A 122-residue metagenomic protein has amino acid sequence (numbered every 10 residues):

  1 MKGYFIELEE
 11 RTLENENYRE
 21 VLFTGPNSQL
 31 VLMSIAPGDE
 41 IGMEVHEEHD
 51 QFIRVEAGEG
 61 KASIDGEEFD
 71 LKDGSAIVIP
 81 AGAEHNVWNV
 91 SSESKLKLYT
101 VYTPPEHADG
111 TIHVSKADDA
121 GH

Functional and structural regions predicted by a protein language model:
M1-N27, V114-H122: A short, N-terminal "cap"/entry segment at the start of jelly-roll beta-barrel domains of the cupin/DSBH fold
E16, V31-H46: Conserved short histidine dyad/triad with adjacent acidic residue
V21, L30-S34, F52, A76-V78 (+1 more regions): Conserved hydrophobic/aromatic beta-strand scaffold that supports enzyme active sites
S28, P37, E48, E67 (+1 more regions): A generic "binding-loop/recognition-motif" signal
E40-G42, K61, I77, A81-V87: Histidine-centered metal-chelating micro-motifs
D50-G60, D65: Glycine- and acidic-residue-biased ligand/ion/polar-headgroup-sensing regions
E67-A81: Short acidic-glycine-tyrosine-enriched beta hairpin
A81-A108: Ligand-binding loop in jelly-roll beta-barrel domains
